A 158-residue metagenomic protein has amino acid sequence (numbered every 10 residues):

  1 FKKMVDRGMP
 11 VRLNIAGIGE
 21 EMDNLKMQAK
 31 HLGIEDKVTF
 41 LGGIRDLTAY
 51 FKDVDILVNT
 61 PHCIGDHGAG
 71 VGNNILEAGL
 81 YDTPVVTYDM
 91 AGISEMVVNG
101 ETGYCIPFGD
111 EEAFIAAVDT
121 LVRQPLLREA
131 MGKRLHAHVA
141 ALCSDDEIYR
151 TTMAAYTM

Functional and structural regions predicted by a protein language model:
F1, E77-A78, V86, F114: Short hydrophobic faces within alpha-helices
F1-T39, L126: A conserved nucleotide-sugar
D23, T39, R45-V54, L80 (+1 more regions): Short acidic alpha-helix that forms the nucleotide-activated donor recognition element in Leloir-type transferases
K52-H67, T83-P84: Acidic donor-binding loop of glycosyltransferase active sites
G70-L76, I93: Short glycine/serine-rich donor-binding loops of glycosyltransferases
P84-T87, V97: Short hydrophobic beta-strand element within catalytic cores of glycosyltransferases and related nucleotide-activated
N99-G100, Y104-E111, T120-P125: Conserved acidic donor-binding segment of nucleotide-sugar-dependent glycosyltransferases
A113-A116, T120, L127-L142, I148-A154: A short, well-ordered alpha-helix in the C-terminal region of glycosyltransferases
